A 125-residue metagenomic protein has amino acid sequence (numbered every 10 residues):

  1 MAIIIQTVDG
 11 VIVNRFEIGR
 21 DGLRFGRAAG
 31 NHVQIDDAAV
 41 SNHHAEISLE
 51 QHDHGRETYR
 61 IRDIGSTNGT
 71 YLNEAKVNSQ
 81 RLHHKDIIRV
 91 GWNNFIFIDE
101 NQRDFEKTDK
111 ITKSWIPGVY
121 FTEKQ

Functional and structural regions predicted by a protein language model:
M1-Q6, D53-E57, N93-Q125: Regulatory inter-domain linker segments that are low-complexity and enriched for serine/threonine/proline
M1-V13, G19-R20: Hydrophobic, helix-prone linear segments
V11, N68, Q102: Residue-level detector of flexible, active-site-proximal loop/helix-junction positions within diverse enzyme catalytic
I18-N94: Forkhead-associated
